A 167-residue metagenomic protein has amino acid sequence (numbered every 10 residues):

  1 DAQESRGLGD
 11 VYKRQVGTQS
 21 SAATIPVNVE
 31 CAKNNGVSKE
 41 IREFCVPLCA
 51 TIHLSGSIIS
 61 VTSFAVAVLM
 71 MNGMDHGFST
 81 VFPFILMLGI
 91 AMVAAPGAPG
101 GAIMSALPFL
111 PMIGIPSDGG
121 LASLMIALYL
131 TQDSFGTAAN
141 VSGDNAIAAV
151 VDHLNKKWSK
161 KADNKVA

Functional and structural regions predicted by a protein language model:
D1-Y12: Single conserved hydrophobic/aromatic residue that forms the stacking wall/gate of nucleotide- or nucleobase-binding
S5, L48, L124-M125: Hydrophobic core positions of alpha-helical segments in small-molecule transporters and transporter systems
S5, Q19-S21, T137: Short linear Ser/Thr-Pro motifs
L8, T18, S57, A95-A102: Gly/Ser/Thr-rich helix-start
K13-V16, I52-S55, L128, Q132-A138: Hydrophobic alpha-helical transmembrane segments of multi-pass membrane proteins
R14-M92, K161-A162: Helix-loop-helix junctions within the multi-pass membrane cores of secondary transporters/permeases
T62-A167: Transmembrane alpha-helical segments and their short flanking loops that form helix-hairpins/helix-helix interfaces
